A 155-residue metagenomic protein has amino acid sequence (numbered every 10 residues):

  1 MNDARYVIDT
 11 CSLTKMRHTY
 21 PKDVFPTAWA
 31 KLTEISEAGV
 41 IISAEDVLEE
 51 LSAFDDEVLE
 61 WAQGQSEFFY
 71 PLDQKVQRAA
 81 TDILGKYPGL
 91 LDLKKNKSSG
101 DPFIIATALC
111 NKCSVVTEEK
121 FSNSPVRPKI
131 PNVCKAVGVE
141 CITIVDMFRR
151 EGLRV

Functional and structural regions predicted by a protein language model:
M1-S43, E49-Q63: Short, well-structured N-terminal submotif of metal-dependent ribonuclease cores
N2, R17, F121-V155: Acidic, PIN/NYN-like endoribonuclease modules and their adjacent C-terminal/linker elements
S36, A62, T107-A108, C134: A generic structural signal for well-ordered alpha-helical segments
V40, S66, L109-K112, G138: Residue-level detector of structured alpha->beta connecting loops
E45-S98: PIN-domain endoribonuclease scaffold, especially VapC-family toxins
E50, K97-G100, K120-V126: Acidic, metal-coordinating catalytic cores used for nucleic-acid/nucleotide bond scission and strand-transfer chemistry
K97-V115, K129-V133: Acidic, metal-associated active-site segment
